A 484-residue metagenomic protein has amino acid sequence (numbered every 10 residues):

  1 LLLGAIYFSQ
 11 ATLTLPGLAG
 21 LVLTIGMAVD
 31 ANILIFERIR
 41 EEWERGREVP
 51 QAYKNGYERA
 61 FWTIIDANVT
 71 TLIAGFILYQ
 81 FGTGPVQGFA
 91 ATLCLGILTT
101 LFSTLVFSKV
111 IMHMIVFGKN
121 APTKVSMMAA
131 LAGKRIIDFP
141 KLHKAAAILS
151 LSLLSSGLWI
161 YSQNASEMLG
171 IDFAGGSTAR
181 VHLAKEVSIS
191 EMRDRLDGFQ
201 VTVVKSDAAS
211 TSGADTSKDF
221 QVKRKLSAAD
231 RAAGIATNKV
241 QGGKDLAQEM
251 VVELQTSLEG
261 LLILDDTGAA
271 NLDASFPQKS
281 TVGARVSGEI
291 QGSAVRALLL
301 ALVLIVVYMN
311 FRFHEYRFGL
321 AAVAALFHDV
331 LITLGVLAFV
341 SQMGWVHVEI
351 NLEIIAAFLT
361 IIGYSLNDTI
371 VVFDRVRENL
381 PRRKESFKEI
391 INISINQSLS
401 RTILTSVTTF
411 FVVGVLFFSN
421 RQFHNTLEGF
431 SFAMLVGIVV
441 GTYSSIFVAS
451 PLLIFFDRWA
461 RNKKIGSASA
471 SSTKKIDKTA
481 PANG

Functional and structural regions predicted by a protein language model:
L1-G484: A structural signal for conserved, well-ordered secondary-structure elements that form binding/interaction cores
